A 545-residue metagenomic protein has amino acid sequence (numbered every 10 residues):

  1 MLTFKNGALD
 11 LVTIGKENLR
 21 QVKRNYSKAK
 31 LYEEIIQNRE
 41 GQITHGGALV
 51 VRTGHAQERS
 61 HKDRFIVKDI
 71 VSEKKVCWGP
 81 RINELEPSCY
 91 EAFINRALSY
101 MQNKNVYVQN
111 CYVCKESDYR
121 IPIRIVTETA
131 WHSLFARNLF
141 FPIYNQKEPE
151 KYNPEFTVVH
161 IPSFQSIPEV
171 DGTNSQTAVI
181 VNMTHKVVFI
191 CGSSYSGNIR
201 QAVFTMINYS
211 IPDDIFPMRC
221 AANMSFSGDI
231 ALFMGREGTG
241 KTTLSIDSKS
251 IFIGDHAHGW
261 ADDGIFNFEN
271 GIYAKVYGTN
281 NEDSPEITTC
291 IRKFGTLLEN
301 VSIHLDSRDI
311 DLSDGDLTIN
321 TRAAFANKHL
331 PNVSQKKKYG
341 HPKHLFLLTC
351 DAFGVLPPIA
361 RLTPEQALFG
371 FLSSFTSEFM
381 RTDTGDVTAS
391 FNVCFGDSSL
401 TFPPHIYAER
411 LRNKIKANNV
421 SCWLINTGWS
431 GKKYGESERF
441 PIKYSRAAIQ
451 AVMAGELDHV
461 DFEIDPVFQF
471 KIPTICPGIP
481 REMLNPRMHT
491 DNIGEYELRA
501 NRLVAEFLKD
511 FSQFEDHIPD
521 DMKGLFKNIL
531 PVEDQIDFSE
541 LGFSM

Functional and structural regions predicted by a protein language model:
M1-E150, L541-M545: N-terminal accessory targeting/assembly segments
L2-Q42, R219-R236, I246-S248, G259-H489 (+2 more regions): Glycine-rich, often acidic-flanked micro-motifs that create phosphate/phosphodiester-binding or positioning elements
I70-W78, N182-C191, T388-C394: Gly-rich Lys/Arg/Thr-decorated short loops/hinges at beta-loop-alpha junctions or inter-strand turns that position
N153-F156, H160-P212: Charged, amphipathic alpha-helical linker segments immediately N-terminal to NTP-binding catalytic cores
K241: Conserved lysine of the Walker
S437-R439, D458, E533, G542-M545: Terminal-proximal interaction/regulatory segments of ATP-powered molecular machines
M483, M488, I493-S544: Generic C-terminus detector
